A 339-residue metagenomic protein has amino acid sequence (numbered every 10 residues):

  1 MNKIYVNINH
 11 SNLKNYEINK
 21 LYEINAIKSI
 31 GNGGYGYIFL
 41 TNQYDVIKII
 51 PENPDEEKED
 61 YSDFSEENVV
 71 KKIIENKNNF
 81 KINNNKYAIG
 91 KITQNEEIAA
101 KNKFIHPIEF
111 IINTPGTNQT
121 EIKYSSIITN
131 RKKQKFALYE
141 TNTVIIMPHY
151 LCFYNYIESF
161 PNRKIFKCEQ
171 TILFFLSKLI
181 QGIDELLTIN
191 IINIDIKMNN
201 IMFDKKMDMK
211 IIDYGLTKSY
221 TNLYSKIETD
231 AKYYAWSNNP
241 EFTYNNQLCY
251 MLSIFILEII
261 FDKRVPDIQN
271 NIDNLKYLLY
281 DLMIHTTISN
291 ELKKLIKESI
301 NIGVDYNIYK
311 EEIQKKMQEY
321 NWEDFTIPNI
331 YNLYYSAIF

Functional and structural regions predicted by a protein language model:
M1-K28: Juxta-kinase regulatory segment immediately upstream of eukaryotic protein kinase catalytic domains
G36-E96: ATP-binding glycine-rich loop module of kinase domains
H106-K167: Conserved structural core of kinase catalytic domains
F175-L176: Activation segment signature within eukaryotic-like protein kinase domains
L187-D204: Catalytic-loop of the protein kinase fold
N200-Y214: Conserved protein kinase catalytic/activation segment
L216-D281: C-lobe/activation-segment region of protein kinase-like
F261-F339: Helical subdomain adjoining the active site within ATP-dependent kinase catalytic cores
